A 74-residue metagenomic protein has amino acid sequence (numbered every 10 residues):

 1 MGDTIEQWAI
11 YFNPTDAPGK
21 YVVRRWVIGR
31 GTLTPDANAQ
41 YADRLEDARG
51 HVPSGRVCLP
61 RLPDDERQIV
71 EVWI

Functional and structural regions predicted by a protein language model:
M1-R24, G29, S54-V57, V70: Short N-terminal "domain-start" leader segments that mark the transition from disordered tails or signal peptides into
A9, Y21-R24, T34-D36, R61 (+1 more regions): Generic detector of ordered, mature protein regions
P14, A39, D65-E66: Short linear motifs in intrinsically disordered/low-complexity regions
T32-L62: A short, charged, amphipathic alpha-helix used as a generic interaction element across diverse proteins
V57-I74: Short, mixed-charge low-complexity intrinsically disordered segments
